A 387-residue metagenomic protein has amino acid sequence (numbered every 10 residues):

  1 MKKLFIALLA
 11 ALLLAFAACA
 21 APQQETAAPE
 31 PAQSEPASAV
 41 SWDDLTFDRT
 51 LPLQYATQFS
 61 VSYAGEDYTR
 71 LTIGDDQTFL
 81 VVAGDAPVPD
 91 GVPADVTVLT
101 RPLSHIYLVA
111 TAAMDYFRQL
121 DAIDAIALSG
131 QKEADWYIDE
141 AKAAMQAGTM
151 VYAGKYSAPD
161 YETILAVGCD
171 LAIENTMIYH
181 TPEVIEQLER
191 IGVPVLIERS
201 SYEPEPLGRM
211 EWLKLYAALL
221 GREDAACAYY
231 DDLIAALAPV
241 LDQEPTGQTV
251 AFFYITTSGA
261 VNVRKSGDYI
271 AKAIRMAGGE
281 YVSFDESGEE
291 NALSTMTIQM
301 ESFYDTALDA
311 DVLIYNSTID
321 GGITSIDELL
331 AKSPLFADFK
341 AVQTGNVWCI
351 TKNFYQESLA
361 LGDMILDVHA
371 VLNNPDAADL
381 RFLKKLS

Functional and structural regions predicted by a protein language model:
M1-A10: Positively charged n-region of N-terminal signal peptides that target proteins for export
L14-A20: C-terminal motif of bacterial Sec signal peptides marking the signal peptidase cleavage site
A20-M114, A225-F252, D376-S387: Bacterial Sec-exported substrate-binding components of ABC uptake systems
T69-L165, L171-M177: A short, structured surface patch at a secondary-structure boundary
T100, G154-P159, N175-P182, E203-M210 (+7 more regions): Soluble non-cytosolic domains of exported or imported proteins
S104, T111-F117, S129-E140, H180-E183 (+3 more regions): Extracytoplasmic ligand-binding site segments that recognize negatively charged/polar headgroups
E203-D231, D309-S387: Structured C-terminal subdomain patch of bacterial secreted/periplasmic proteins
V240-T324: Flexible, glycine-rich surface segments
